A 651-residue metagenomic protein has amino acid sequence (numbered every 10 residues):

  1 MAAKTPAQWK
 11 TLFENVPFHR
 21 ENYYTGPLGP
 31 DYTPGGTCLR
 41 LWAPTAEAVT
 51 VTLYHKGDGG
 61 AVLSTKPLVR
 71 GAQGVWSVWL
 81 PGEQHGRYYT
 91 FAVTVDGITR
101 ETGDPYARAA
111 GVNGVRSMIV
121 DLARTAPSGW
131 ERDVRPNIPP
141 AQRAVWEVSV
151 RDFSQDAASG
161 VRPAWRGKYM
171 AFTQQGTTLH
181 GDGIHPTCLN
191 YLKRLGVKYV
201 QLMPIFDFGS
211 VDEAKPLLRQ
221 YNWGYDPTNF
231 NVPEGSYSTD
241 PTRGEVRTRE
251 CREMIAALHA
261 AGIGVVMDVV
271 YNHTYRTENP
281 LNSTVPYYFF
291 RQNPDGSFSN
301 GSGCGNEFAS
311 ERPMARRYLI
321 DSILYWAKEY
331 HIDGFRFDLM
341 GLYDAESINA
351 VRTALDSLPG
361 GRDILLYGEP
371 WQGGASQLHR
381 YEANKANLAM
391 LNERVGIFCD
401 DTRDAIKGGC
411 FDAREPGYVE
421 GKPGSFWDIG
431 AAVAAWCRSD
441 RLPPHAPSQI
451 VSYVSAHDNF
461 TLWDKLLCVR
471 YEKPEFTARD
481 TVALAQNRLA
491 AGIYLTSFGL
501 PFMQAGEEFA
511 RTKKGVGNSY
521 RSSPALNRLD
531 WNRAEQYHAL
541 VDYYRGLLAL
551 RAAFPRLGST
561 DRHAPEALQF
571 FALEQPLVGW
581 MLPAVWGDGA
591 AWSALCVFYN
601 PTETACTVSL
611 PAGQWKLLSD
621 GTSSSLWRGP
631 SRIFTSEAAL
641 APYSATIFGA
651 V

Functional and structural regions predicted by a protein language model:
M1-P34, V62-L63, R70-Q174: The feature marks proteins involved in alpha-glucan
E21-G26, T496-V516, R528-L595: Glycan-recognition and catalytic regions of carbohydrate-active enzymes
D31-E47, Q569-P611: Carbohydrate-binding surface patches
L41, F91, V148, L202 (+8 more regions): Conserved, mostly hydrophobic/aromatic
A43, H85-Y89, P630-V651: C-terminal beta-strand-rich structural cap/linker in extracellular carbohydrate-active enzymes
Y54, R479, A483, L529 (+4 more regions): C-terminal accessory region downstream of the catalytic core in glycan-modifying enzymes
V120, R352-T353, L358, R362-A505 (+5 more regions): Conserved alpha/beta catalytic core and glycan-binding cleft of carbohydrate-active enzymes
R151-Y330, M340-P359, L365, Q377: Substrate-binding/active-site clefts of carbohydrate-active enzymes
